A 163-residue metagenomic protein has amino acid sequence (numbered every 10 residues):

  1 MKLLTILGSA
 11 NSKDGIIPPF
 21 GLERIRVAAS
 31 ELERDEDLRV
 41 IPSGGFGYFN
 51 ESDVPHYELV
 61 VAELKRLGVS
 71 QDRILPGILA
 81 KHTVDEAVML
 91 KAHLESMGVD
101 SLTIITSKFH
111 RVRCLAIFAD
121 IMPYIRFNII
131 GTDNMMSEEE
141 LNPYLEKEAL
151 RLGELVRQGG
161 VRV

Functional and structural regions predicted by a protein language model:
M1-L145, R151: A structural signal for short, hydrophobic/glycine-enriched beta-strand patches
P143-V163: Glycine-rich flexible loop motifs, especially short His-Gly-Gly/GGXG/HXGH segments used as catalytic or interaction
